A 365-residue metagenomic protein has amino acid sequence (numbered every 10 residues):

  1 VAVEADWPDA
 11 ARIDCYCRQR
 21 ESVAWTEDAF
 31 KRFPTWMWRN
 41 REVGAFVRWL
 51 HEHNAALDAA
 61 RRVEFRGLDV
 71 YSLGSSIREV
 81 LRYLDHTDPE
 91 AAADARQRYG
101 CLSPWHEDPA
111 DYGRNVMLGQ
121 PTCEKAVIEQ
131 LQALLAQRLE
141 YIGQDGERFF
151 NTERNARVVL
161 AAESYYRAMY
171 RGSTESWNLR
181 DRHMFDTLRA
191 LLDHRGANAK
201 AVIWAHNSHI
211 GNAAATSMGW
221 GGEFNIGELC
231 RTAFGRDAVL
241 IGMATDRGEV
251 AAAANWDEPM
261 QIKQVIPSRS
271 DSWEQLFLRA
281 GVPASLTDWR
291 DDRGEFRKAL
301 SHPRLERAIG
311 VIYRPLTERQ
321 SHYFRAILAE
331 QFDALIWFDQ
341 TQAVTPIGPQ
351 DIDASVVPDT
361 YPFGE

Functional and structural regions predicted by a protein language model:
V1-E365: Structured catalytic-domain cores with a bias toward divalent-metal coordination
